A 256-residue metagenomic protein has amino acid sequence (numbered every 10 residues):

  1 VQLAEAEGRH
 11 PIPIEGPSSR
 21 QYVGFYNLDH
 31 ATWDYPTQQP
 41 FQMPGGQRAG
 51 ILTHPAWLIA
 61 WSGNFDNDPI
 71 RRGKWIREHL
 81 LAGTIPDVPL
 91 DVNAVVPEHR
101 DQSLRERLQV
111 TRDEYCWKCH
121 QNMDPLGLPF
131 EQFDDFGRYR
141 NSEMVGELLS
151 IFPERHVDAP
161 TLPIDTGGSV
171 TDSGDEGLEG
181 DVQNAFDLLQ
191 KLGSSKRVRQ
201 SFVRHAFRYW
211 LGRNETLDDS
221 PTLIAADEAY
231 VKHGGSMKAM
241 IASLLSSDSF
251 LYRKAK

Functional and structural regions predicted by a protein language model:
V1-R197, V203-R208, S220-G235, I241-K256: Active-site substrate-binding loop specific to GH73 endo-beta-N-acetylglucosaminidase modules in bacterial autolysins
W210-N214: Core structural elements
L217: Short, surface-exposed acidic
